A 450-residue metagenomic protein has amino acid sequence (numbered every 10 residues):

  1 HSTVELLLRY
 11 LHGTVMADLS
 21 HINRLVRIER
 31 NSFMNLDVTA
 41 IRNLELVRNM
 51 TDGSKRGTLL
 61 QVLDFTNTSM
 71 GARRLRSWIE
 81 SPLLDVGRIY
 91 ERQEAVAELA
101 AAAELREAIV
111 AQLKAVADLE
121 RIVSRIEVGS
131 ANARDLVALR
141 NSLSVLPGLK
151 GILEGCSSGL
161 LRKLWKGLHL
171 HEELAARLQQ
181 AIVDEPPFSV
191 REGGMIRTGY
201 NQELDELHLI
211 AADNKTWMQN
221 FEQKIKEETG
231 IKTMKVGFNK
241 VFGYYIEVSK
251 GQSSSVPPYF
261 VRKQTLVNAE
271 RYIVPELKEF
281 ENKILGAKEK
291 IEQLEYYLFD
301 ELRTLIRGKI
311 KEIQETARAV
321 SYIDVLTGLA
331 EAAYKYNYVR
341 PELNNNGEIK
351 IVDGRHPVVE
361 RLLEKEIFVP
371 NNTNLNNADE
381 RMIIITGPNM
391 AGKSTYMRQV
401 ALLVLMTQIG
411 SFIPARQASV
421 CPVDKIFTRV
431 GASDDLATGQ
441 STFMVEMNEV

Functional and structural regions predicted by a protein language model:
H1, D205, A212, I231 (+5 more regions): C-terminal interaction appendages of subunits in large macromolecular complexes
H1-E98, E107, K114, D118-E127 (+2 more regions): Charged catalytic and DNA/RNA-contacting regions of genome-maintenance and nucleic-acid-processing enzymes
D18-H21, E154-L160, Q219-I231, G328-V339 (+2 more regions): Active-site phosphate-binding and catalytic loops of NTP-dependent enzymes
N67-T68, R73, W78, S249-N282 (+2 more regions): ATPase nucleotide-binding head domains, primarily ABC-like/P-loop NTPase cores
P82, A102-L105, N132, G193-I196 (+8 more regions): Amphipathic alpha-helical coiled-coil segments and their boundaries
V128, N132, S142-V145, K163 (+3 more regions): Charged, surface-exposed helical/loop "interaction arms" that form contiguous linear patches used for dimerization
V236: Divalent-cation
